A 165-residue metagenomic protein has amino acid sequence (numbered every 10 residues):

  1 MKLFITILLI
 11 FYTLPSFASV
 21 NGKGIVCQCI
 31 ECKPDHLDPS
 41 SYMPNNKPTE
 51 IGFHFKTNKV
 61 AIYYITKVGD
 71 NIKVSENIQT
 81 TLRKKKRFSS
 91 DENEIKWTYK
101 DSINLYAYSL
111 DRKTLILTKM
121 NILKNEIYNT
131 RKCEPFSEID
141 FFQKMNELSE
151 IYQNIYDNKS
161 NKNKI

Functional and structural regions predicted by a protein language model:
M1-I7: Sec-dependent signal peptide recognition, specifically the positively charged N-region followed immediately by
T13-P15: N-terminal signal peptide c-region/cleavage motif recognized by signal peptidases
S19-P44: Tryptophan-anchored aromatic micro-motifs
C29, E94-S102, L117-I122: Short beta-strand segments that buttress and anchor functional surface loops
M43-T81, L117-I122: N-terminal glycine/threonine-rich, aromatic-flanked beta-hairpin/loop signature
Y64-R112, E134-S137: Contiguous, well-ordered beta-strand patches that form the walls/edges of small beta-barrel/beta-sandwich domains
A107-N121, Y128-T130: Short, compact, well-ordered microdomains
L123-I165: Edge beta-strand at a domain terminus
